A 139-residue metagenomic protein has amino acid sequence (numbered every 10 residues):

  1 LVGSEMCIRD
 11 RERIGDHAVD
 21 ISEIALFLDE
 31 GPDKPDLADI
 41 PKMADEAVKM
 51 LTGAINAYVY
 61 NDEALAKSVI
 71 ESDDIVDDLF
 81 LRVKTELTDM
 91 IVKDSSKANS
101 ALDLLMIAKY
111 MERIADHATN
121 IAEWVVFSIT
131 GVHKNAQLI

Functional and structural regions predicted by a protein language model:
L1-C7: Short, small-residue-biased leader/transition segments that mark boundaries at the very start of proteins
S4, D29-D33: Acidic/His metal-coordination segments adjacent to aromatic residues that form catalytic metal sites in metalloenzymes
S4, L104-I107, M111: Hydrophobic transmembrane alpha-helices
I8-R9, A54, A108: Short, recurring structural edge motifs at helix starts
R11-I24, A47, A66-I70, M111-S128: Hydrophobic alpha-helical segments characteristic of transmembrane helices
I14, L79-E86: Amphipathic alpha-helical coiled-coil segments
P32-T52, V59, E63-D74, D78 (+2 more regions): Divalent-cation-assisted or electrostatically stabilized phosphate/pyrophosphate-binding catalytic cores
